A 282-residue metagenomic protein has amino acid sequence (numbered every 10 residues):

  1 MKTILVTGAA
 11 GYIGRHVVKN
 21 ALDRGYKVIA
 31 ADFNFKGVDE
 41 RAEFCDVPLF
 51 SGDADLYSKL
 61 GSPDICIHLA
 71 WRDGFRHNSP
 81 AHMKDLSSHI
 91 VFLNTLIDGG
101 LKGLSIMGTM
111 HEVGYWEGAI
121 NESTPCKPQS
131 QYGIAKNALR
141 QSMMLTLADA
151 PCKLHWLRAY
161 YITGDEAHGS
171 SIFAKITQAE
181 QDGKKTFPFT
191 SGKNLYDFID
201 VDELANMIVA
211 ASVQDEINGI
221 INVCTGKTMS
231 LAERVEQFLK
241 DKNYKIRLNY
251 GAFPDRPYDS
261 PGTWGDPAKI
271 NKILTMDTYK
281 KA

Functional and structural regions predicted by a protein language model:
I4-R24: N-terminal Rossmann NAD(P)H-binding glycine-rich loop of SDR-like oxidoreductase domains
T7, A31, C66-L69, L104-M110 (+1 more regions): SDR active-site strand-loop-helix element
Y26-G37: Conserved glycine-rich Rossmann-like NAD(P)H-binding loop of the short-chain dehydrogenase/reductase
L49-S87: NAD(P)H-binding glycine-rich loop region in Rossmannoid oxidoreductase-like domains and their noncatalytic homologs
I90-Q131: Conserved Rossmann-fold NAD(P)-dependent oxidoreductase catalytic core, especially the SDR/UDP-sugar
A135-A138: Active-site helix of classical SDR
Q141-L195, V201, Q237-F238: NAD(P)-dependent short-chain dehydrogenase/reductase
K184, P188-G192, Y196-A282: C-terminal substrate-binding subdomain of Rossmann-fold SDR/epimerase-dehydratase oxidoreductases
